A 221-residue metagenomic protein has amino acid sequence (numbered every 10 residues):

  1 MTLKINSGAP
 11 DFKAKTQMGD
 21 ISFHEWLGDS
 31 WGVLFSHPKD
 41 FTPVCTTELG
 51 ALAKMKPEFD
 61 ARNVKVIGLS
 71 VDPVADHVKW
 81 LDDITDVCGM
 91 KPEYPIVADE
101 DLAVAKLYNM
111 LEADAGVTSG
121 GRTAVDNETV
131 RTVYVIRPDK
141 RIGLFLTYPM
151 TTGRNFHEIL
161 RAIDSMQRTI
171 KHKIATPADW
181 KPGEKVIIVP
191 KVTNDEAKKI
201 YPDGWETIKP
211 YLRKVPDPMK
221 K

Functional and structural regions predicted by a protein language model:
M1-K221: Chalcogenol-based redox active-site neighborhoods
